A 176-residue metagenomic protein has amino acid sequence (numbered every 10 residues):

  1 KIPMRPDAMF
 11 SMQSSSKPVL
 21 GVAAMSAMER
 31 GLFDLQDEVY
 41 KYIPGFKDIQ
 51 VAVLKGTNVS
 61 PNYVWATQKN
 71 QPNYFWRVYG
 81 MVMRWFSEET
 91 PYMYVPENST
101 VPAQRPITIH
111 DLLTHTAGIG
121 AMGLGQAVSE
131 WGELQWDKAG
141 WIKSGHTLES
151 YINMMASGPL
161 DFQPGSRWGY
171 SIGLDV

Functional and structural regions predicted by a protein language model:
I2-G169: Active-site-proximal loop and beta-strand segments within enzyme catalytic domains
G173-V176: Hydrophobic mid-domain F-helix/FG-region of cytochrome P450s
